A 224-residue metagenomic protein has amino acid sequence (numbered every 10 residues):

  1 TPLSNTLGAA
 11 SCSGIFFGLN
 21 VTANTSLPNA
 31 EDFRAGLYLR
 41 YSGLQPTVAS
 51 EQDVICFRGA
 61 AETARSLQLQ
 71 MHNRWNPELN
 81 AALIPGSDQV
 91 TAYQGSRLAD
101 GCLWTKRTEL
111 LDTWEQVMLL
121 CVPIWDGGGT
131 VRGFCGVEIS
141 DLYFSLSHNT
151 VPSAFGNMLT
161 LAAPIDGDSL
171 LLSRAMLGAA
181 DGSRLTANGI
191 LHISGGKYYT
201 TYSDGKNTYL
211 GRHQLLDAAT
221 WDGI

Functional and structural regions predicted by a protein language model:
P2, F134-N188: Solvent-exposed, extracytoplasmic
T6: Nucleotide-cofactor and metal-assisted catalytic machinery
G14-T25, Y38-S42, T91-T108: Tryptophan-centric aromatic hotspots in well-structured domains and transmembrane helices
L19-R74, I165-L170: GAF sensory/regulatory domain recognition with acknowledged cross-activation on helical regulatory dimers
T22-N24, L111, I139-Y143: Solvent-exposed loop/turn segments at secondary-structure junctions within structured extracellular/periplasmic domains
V54-G136: Extracytoplasmic/periplasmic ligand-binding sensor regions of membrane-associated signaling proteins
E115-L120, W125-D126, T130-G133, V137 (+1 more regions): Extracellular/periplasmic juxtamembrane segments that couple receptor/chemosensory ectodomains to their
